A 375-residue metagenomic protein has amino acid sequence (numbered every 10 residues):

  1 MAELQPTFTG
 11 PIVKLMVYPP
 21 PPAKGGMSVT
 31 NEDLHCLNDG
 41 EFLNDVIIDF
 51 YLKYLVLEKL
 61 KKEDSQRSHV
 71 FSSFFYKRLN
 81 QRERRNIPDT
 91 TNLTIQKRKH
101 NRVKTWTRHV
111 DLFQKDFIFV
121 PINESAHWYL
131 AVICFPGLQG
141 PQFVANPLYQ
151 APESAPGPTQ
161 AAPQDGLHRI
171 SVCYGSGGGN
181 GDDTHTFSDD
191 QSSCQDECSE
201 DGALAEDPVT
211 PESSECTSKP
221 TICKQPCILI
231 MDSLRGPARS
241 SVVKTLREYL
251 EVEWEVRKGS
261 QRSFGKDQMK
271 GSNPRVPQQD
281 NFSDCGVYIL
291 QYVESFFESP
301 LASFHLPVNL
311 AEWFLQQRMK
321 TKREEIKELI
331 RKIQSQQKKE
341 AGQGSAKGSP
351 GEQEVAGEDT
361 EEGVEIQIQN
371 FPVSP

Functional and structural regions predicted by a protein language model:
M1-Y129, I133-S193, E197-E215, C223-C227 (+1 more regions): Cysteine protease catalytic domains with a Cys-His-Asp triad
F75-R84, A155-T159, V256-K258, A311-K322 (+1 more regions): Eukaryote-specific, cytoplasm-facing alpha-helical/coiled-coil scaffolding segments in long proteins
V144-N146, S154-G157, R331-E354: Intrinsically disordered, low-complexity regulatory segments enriched in Ser/Pro/Gln/Gly
C194, A205, I222, P226 (+2 more regions): C-terminal folded domains that constitute the principal catalytic or ligand-binding module of multi-domain proteins
I230: Short Cys/His-based metal-binding microdomains
Q353, G357-P375: Extreme C-terminal disordered tails of eukaryotic proteins encode short linear targeting/docking signals used
